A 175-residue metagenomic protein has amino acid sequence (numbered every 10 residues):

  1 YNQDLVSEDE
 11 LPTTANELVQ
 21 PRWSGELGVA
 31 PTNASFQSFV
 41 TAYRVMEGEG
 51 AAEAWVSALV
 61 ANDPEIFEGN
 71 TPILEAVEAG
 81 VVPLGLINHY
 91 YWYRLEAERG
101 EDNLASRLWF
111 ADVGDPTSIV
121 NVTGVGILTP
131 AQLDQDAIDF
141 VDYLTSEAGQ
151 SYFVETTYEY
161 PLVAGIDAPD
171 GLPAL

Functional and structural regions predicted by a protein language model:
Y1-V82: Extracytoplasmic ligand-binding site segments that recognize negatively charged/polar headgroups
D4-S7, G25, N33-Q37, Y90-Y93 (+4 more regions): Solvent-exposed loop/turn segments at secondary-structure junctions within structured extracellular/periplasmic domains
P21-R22, M46, N62, A76 (+5 more regions): Structured segments of extracytoplasmic/periplasmic soluble domains in secreted or envelope-associated proteins
W23-L27, G80-P83, D102-S106, Q135-A137: Loop/turn elements at helix/coil->beta-strand transitions in domains of secreted/extracellular proteins
E26-A30, P83-N88, R107-F110, G126: Structural recognition of the beta-strand scaffold that forms the well-ordered cores of secreted hydrolase catalytic
V56-V60, I66-F67, D102-T129: Periplasmic-binding protein-like
L84-A105: A ligand-binding cleft/hinge motif common to bilobed small-molecule-binding domains
T123-A174: Mature extracytoplasmic/periplasmic domains
